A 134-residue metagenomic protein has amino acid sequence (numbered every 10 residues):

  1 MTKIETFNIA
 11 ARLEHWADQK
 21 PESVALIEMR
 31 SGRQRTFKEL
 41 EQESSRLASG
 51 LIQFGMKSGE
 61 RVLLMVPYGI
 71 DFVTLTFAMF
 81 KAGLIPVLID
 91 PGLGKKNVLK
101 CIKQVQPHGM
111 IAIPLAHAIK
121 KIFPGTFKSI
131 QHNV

Functional and structural regions predicted by a protein language model:
M1-F7: Flexible, non-catalytic linker and terminal segments flanking ANL/adenylate-forming cores
R12-T36: AMP-dependent adenylate-forming
E14, A48, V98-L99: Short hydrophobic/charged patches on amphipathic alpha-helices used for structural packing and interfaces
M29, R33-R35, A48-L93: Conserved AMP-binding/adenylate-forming
S45: Glycine-rich phosphate/oxyanion-binding loops and their immediately adjacent helices within cytosolic catalytic domains
K81-V134: Structural core segment of the AMP-binding/adenylate-forming
